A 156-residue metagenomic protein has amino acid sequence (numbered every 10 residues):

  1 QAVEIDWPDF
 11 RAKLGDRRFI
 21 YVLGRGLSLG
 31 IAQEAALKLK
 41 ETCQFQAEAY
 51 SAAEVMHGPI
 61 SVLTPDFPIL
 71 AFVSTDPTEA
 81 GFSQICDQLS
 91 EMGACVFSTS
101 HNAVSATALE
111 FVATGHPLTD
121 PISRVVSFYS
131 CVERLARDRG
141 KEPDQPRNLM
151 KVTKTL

Functional and structural regions predicted by a protein language model:
Q1-L156: A SIS-like phosphosugar-recognition module
